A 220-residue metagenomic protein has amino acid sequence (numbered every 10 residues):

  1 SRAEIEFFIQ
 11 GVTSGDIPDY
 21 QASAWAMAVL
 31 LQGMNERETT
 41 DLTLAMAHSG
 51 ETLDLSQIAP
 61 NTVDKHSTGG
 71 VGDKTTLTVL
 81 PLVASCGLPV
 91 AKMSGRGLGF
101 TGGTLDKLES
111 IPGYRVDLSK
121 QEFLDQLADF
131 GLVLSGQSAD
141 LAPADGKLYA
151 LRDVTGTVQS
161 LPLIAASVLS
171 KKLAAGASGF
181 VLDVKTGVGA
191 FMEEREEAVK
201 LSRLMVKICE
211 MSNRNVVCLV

Functional and structural regions predicted by a protein language model:
S1-G72: Acidic, glycine/proline-rich low-complexity segments that act as flexible tails and inter-domain linkers
F7, I208-M211, N215-V220: A glycine- and small/hydrophobic-rich beta-loop-beta segment that serves as a flexible "lid/hinge" or phosphate-binding
W25, L108, L182: Residue-level signal for inorganic ion chemistry
L31-Q32, T78-A91, K171-G176, S212: Alpha-helix C-terminal capping segments
N61-A84, L88-F100: Glycine/serine-rich anion-binding loops at beta->alpha junctions that coordinate negatively charged ligand groups
D64, V90-S94, V116-S119, L134-Q137 (+2 more regions): General beta-strand structural signal in soluble alpha/beta enzymes
K107-V133, S202-C209, N213: A glycine-rich helix N-cap at a beta->alpha junction
P112, L124-E193, E197-A198: Divalent-metal (Mg2+/Mn2+/Ca2+)-assisted nucleotide/phosphate chemistry catalytic cores
